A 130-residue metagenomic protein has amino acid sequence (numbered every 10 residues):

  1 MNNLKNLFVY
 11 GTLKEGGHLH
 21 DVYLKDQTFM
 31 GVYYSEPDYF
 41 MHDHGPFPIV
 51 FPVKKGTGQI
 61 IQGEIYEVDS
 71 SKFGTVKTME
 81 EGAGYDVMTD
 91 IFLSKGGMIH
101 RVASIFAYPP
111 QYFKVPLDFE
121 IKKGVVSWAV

Functional and structural regions predicted by a protein language model:
N2-V130: Glycine-aromatic micro-motifs
